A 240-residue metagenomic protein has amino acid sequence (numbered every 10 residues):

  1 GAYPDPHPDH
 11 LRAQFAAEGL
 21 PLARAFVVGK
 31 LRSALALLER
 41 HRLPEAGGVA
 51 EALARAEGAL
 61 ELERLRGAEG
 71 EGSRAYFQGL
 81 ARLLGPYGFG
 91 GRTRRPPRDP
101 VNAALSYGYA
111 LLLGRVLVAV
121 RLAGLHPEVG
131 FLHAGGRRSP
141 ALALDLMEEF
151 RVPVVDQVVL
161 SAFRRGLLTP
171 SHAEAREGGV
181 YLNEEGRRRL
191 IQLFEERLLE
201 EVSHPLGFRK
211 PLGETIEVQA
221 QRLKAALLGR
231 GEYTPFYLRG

Functional and structural regions predicted by a protein language model:
P4-G240: Active-site helix-to-loop segments that bind/position phosphate- or nucleotide-bearing substrates and donors across
